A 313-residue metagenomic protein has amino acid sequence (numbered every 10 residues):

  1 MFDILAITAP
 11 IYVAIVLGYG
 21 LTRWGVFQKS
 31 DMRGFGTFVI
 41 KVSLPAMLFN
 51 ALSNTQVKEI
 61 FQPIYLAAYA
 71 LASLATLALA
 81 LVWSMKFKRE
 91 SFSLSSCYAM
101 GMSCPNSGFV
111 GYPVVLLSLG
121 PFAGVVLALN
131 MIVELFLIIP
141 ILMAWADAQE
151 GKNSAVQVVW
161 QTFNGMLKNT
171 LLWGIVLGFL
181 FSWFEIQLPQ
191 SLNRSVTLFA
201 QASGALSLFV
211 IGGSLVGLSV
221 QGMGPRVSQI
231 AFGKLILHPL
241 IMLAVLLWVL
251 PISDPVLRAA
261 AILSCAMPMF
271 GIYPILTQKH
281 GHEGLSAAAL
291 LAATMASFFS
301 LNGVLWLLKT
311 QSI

Functional and structural regions predicted by a protein language model:
M1-I313: Alpha-helical transmembrane segments of multi-pass small-molecule/ion transporters
